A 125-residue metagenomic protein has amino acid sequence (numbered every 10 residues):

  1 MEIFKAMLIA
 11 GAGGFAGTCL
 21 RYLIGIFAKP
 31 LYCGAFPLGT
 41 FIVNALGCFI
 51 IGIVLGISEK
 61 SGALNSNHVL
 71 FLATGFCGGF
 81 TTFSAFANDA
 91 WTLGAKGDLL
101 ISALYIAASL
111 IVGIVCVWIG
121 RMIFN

Functional and structural regions predicted by a protein language model:
M1-N125: Membrane-interface helix-loop junctions in multi-pass transporters/channels
